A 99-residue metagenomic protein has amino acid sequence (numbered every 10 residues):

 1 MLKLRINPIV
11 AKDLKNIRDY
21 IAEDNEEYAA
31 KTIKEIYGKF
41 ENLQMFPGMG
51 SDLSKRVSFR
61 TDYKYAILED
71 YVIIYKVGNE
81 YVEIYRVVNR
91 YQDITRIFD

Functional and structural regions predicted by a protein language model:
M1-R56: Basic, Lys/Arg-enriched alpha-helical interface segments
D13, A29-Y37, T61, A66-L68 (+1 more regions): A general secondary-structure boundary signal
E23-E26, D62, Y85-V87, I94: Short, low-complexity, polar/charged sequence segments that are solvent-exposed and flexible
I36-G48, D62-E69, Q92-D93: Alpha-helix boundary/capping detector
G50-E80: Basic/aromatic recognition patch in beta-strand/loop cores that engages polyanionic ligands
L68-D99: Enriched for short, Lys/Arg-rich terminal
